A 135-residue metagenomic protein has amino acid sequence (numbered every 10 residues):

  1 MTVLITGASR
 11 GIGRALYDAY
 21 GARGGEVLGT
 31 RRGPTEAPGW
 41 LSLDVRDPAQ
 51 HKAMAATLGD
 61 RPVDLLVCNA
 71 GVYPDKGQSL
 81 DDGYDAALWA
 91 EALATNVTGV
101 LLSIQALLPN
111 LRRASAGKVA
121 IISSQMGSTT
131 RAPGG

Functional and structural regions predicted by a protein language model:
T2-I5, L66-V67: Conserved hydrophobic beta-strands of the Rossmann-like cofactor-binding core in SDR/related NAD(P)H-dependent
S9, G13-D18: N-terminal Rossmann NAD(P)H-binding glycine-rich loop of SDR-like oxidoreductase domains
R10, G71-K76: Flexible cofactor-recognition loop at the NAD(P)H-binding site of Rossmann-like short-chain dehydrogenase/reductase
R23-E36: Conserved glycine-rich Rossmann-like NAD(P)H-binding loop of the short-chain dehydrogenase/reductase
L41-A53: The beta1-alpha1 cofactor-binding region of Rossmann-like NAD(H)/NADP(H)-dependent oxidoreductases
V72-Y73, L80-L93, R112, A116-G135: Catalytic loop of short-chain dehydrogenase/reductase
S103-L107, L111: Hydrophobic positions on the long internal alpha-helix of Rossmann-like NAD(P)-dependent oxidoreductase domains
